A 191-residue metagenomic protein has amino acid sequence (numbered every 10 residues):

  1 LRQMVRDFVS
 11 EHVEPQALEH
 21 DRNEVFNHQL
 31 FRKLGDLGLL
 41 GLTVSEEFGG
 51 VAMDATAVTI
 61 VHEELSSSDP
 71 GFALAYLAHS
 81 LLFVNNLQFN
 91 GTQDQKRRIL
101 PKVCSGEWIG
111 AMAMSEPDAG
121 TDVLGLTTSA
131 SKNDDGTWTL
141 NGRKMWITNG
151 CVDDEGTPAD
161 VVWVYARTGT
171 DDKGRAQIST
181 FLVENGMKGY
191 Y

Functional and structural regions predicted by a protein language model:
L1-A78, N85, F89-S105, I109 (+2 more regions): Amphipathic, small/basic residue-rich leader segments at the start of a protein or domain
V25, G125, A159: Short coil/loop residues immediately preceding or within conserved phosphate-binding loops of NTP-utilizing enzyme
T43, Y190-Y191: Short small-residue beta-strand/loop micro-motif enriched in glycine and branched aliphatics
D118-L126: Active-site-adjacent elements of ketosynthase-type condensing enzymes
T128-S131: A structural signal for short hydrophobic beta-strand segments in well-ordered beta-sheet cores
T137, N141-Y190: A short core secondary-structure module
